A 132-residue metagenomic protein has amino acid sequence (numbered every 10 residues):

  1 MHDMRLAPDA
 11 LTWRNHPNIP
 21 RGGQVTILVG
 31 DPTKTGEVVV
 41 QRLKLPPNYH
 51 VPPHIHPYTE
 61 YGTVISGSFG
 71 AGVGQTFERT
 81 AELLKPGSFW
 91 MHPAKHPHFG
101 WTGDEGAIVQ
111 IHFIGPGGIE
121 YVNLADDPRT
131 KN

Functional and structural regions predicted by a protein language model:
M1-E37, E82, L124-N132: A short, N-terminal "cap"/entry segment at the start of jelly-roll beta-barrel domains of the cupin/DSBH fold
H2-M4, R79, F99-N132: Double-stranded beta-helix
P20-G23, V38-V40, T59, K95 (+1 more regions): Extracytoplasmic
L28, G87, V109: Divalent metal-coordination and catalytic microenvironments
V29, V39-H56, L84-K85, P93-K95: Conserved short histidine dyad/triad with adjacent acidic residue
T33, F69, G74-H96: Short acidic-glycine-tyrosine-enriched beta hairpin
P46-Y49, I55-T76: Glycine- and acidic-residue-biased ligand/ion/polar-headgroup-sensing regions
